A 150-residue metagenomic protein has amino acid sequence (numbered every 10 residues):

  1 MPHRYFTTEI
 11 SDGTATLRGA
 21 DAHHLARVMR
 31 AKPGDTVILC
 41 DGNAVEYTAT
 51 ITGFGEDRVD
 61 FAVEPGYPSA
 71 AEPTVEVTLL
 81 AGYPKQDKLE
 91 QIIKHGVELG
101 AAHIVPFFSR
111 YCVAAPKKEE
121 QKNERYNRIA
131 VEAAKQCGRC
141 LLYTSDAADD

Functional and structural regions predicted by a protein language model:
M1-P68: N-terminal positively charged helical leader segments and presequences
A70-S145: RNA substrate-binding interface of SAM-dependent RNA methyltransferases
D146-D150: A short, hydrophobic C-terminal helix/tail in secreted or cell-surface proteins
